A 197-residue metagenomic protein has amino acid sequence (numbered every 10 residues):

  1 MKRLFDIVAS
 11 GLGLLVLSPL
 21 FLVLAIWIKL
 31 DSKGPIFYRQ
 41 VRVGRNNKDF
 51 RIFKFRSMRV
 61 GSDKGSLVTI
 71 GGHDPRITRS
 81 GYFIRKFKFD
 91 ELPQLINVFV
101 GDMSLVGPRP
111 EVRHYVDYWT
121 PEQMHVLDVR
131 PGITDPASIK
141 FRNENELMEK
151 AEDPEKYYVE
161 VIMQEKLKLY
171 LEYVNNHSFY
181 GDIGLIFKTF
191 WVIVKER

Functional and structural regions predicted by a protein language model:
M1-G61, Y173-R197: A hydrophobic, helix-centered structural microdomain
I7, D128-R197: C-terminal terminal-structure detector
S10, Y38, T78-Y82, H114 (+1 more regions): Positions in alpha-helical segments
L22-I26, V41, Y115, T120-D128 (+1 more regions): Intrinsically disordered, low-complexity boundary segments flanking structured domains
L24, R39, L67, V106-P108 (+3 more regions): Short, hydrophobic secondary-structure boundary micro-motifs
Y38-R76, A137-M163: Short, glycine-rich, amphipathic interfacial segments at transmembrane boundaries or analogous
G71-A137, I186: A short, structured surface patch at a secondary-structure boundary
